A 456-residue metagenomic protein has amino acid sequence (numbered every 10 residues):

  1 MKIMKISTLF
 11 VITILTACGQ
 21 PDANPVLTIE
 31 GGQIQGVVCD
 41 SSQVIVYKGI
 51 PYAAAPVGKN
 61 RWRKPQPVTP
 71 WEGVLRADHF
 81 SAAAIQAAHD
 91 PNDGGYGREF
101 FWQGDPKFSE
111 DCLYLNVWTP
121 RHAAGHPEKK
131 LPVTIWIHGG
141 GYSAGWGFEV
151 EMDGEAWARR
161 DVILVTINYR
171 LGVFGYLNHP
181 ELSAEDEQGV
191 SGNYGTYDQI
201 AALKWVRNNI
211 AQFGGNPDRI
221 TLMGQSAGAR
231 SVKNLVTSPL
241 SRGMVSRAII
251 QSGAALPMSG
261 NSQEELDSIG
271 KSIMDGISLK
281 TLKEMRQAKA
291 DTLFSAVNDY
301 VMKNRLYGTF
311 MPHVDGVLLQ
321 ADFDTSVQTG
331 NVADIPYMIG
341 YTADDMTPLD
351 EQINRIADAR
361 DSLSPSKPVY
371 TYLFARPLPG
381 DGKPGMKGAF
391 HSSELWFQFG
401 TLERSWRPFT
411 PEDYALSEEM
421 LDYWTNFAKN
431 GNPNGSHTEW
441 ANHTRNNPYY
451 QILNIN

Functional and structural regions predicted by a protein language model:
M1-P25: Bacterial Sec-dependent N-terminal signal peptides
C18-N193, N304-L306, F409-M420, K429-H437: Non-catalytic accessory segments of hydrolases
G31, D198, N216, V314-D315: Acidic/polar residues in short coil/turn loops that connect beta-strands within repeat-based beta-sheet scaffolds
Y52, W71, L395-F397, Q451: Bulky hydrophobic/aromatic "packing anchor" residues in well-ordered structure
R98-L279, T325-L349, S362-K367: Serine-hydrolase-like catalytic core of hydrolytic proteins
D198, A202, I269, L416-E419 (+2 more regions): Charged catalytic carboxylate motif
R247, A255-L256, K280, E284-Y414 (+3 more regions): Substrate-gating cap/lid region and adjacent catalytic-acid/histidine neighborhood within extracellular/lumenal
A441-N442, N446-N456: C-terminal domain-tail junction helix/linker
